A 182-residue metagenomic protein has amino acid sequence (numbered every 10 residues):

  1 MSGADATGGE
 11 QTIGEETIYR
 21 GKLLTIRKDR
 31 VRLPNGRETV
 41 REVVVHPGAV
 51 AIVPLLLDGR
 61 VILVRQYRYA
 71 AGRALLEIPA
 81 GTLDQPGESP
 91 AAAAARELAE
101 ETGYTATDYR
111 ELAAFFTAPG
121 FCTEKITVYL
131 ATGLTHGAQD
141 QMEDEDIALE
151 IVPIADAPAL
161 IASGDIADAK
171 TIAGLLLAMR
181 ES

Functional and structural regions predicted by a protein language model:
S2, T7, R41, A51-R96 (+1 more regions): Conserved Nudix-box catalytic region and its N-terminal flanking loop in Nudix hydrolases and closely related
E10, G14-A51, L57: Acidic, metal-coordinating catalytic segment for phosphate/diphosphate chemistry, firing primarily on the Nudix
T25-D29, A74, K125-T127: Short beta-strand micro-motifs in enzyme catalytic cores
R32, Y69, T135-H136: Active-site/binding-pocket entry motifs
T39, G48-A51, T82-A169: Unchanged
A178-S182: Short helix-capping/linker segments at secondary-structure and domain boundaries
